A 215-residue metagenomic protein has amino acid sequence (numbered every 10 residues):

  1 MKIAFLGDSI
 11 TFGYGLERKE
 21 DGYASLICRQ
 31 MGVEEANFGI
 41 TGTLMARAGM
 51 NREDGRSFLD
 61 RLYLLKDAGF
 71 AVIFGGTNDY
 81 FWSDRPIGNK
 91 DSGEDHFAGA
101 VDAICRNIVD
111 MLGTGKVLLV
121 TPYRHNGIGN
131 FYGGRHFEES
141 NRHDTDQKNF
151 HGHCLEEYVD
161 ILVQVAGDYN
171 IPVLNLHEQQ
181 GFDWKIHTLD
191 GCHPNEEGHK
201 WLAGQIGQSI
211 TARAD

Functional and structural regions predicted by a protein language model:
K2-A4, F12-G99: Conserved SGNH/GDSL esterase-like catalytic core that processes O-acyl groups on lipids and polysaccharides
L6-G7, V120: Short hydrophobic segments within beta-strands
D8-T11, N195: Ser/Thr-glycine-rich phosphate-binding loops at phosphate-binding pockets of nucleotides, nucleotide cofactors
G75, T121-P122: A cross-domain feature marking catalytic cores of carbohydrate-active enzymes and several ubiquitous metabolic/repair
S83, P122-D215: Catalytic His-Asp segment of secreted/periplasmic serine-dependent ester chemistry enzymes
V101-C105, V159: Generic structural signal for well-ordered alpha-helices, preferentially at hydrophobic/aromatic core positions
L112-K116: A short helix->loop->beta-strand "cap" motif at the edges of active sites that frequently abuts
